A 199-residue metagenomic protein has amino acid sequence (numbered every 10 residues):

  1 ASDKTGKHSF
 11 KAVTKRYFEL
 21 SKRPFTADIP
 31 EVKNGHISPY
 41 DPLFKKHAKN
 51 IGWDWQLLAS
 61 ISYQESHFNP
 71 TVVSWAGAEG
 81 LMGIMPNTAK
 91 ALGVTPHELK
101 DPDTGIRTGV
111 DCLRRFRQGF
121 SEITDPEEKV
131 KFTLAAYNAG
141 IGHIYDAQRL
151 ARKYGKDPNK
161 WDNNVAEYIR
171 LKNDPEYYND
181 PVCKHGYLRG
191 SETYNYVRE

Functional and structural regions predicted by a protein language model:
A1, S21, F25, R170-P175: Periplasmic-binding protein-like
A1-R16, Y194: Extended ligand-binding regions for polar small-molecule ligands
S21-P70, D103-I106, F120-T124, E199: Export/targeting segments at the very N-terminus of extracytoplasmic proteins
W53-D54, T95, G140: Helix N-cap / loop-to-helix initiation motif
D54-S60, E79, E127-A135: Alpha-helical scaffolds flanking conserved acidic
S66-N69, T88-A89, A139-I144: Solvent-exposed loop/turn segments at secondary-structure junctions within structured extracellular/periplasmic domains
T71-H97, T104-R115: Substrate-binding/active-site groove segments that recognize and process beta-1,4-linked N-acetyl-hexosamine
E128-E199: Catalytic and substrate-binding regions of cell-wall glycan-acting enzymes that process beta-1,4-linked
